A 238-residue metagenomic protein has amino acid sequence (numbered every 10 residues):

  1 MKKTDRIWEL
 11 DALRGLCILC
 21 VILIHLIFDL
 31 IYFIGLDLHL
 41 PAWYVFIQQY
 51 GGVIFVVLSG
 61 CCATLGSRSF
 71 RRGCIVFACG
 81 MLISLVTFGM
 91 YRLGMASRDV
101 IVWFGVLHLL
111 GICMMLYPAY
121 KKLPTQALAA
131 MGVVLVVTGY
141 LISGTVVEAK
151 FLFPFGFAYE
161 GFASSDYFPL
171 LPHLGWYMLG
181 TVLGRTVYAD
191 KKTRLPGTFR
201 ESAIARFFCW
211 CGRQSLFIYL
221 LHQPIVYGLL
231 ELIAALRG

Functional and structural regions predicted by a protein language model:
M1-G238: Alpha-helical transmembrane segments and their immediate juxtamembrane cytosolic regions
